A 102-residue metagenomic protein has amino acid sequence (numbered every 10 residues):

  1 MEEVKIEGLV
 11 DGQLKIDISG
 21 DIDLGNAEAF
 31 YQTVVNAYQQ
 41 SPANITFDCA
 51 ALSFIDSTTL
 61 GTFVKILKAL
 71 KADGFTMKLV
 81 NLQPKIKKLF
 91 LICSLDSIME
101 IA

Functional and structural regions predicted by a protein language model:
M1-D17: Short beta-strand/loop segment at the start of cytosolic alpha/beta domains
L24-I98: Amphipathic alpha-helical interaction surfaces in cytosolic regulatory modules
E100-A102: Short acidic-hydrophobic, aromatic-tinged amphipathic segments that line or gate anion-handling sites
